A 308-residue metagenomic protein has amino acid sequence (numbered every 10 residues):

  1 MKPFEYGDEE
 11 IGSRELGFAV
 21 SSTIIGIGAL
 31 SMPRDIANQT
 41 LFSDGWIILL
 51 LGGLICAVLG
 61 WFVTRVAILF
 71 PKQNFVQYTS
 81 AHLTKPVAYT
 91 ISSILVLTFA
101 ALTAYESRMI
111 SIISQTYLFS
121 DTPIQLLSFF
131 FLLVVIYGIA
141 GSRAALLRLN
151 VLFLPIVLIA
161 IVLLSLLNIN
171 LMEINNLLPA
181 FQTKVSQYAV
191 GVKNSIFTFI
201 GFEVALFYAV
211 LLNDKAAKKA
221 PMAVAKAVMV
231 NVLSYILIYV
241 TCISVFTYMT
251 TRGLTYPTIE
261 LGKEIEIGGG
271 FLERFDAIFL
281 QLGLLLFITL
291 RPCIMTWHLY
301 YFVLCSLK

Functional and structural regions predicted by a protein language model:
M1-R34, F42-S43, L212-K215: Membrane-interface "cap" regions at the ends of multi-pass membrane proteins
D8-S21, W46, L51, I55 (+4 more regions): Select transmembrane alpha-helical segments in multipass membrane proteins
I24, A29-I124: Membrane helical hairpin/interfacial module
D44, I48-G53, L149-V157, D214-T241: Junctions where cytoplasmic loops transition into the N-terminal start of transmembrane alpha-helices in multi-pass
N74, A140-L152, L178-F181, A205-V230 (+1 more regions): Hydrophobic, small-residue-rich membrane helices and short re-entrant helix-turn-helix hairpins that build
Q77, S107-L126, N213-S234, I294-K308: Helix-loop-helix connectors at the membrane interface of multi-pass transporters/channels
A100-T103, I139, P155-F181, T198 (+1 more regions): Hydrophobic alpha-helical segments and their helix-loop junctions in multi-pass secondary transporters
V245-A277: Membrane-interface interhelical connector segments
